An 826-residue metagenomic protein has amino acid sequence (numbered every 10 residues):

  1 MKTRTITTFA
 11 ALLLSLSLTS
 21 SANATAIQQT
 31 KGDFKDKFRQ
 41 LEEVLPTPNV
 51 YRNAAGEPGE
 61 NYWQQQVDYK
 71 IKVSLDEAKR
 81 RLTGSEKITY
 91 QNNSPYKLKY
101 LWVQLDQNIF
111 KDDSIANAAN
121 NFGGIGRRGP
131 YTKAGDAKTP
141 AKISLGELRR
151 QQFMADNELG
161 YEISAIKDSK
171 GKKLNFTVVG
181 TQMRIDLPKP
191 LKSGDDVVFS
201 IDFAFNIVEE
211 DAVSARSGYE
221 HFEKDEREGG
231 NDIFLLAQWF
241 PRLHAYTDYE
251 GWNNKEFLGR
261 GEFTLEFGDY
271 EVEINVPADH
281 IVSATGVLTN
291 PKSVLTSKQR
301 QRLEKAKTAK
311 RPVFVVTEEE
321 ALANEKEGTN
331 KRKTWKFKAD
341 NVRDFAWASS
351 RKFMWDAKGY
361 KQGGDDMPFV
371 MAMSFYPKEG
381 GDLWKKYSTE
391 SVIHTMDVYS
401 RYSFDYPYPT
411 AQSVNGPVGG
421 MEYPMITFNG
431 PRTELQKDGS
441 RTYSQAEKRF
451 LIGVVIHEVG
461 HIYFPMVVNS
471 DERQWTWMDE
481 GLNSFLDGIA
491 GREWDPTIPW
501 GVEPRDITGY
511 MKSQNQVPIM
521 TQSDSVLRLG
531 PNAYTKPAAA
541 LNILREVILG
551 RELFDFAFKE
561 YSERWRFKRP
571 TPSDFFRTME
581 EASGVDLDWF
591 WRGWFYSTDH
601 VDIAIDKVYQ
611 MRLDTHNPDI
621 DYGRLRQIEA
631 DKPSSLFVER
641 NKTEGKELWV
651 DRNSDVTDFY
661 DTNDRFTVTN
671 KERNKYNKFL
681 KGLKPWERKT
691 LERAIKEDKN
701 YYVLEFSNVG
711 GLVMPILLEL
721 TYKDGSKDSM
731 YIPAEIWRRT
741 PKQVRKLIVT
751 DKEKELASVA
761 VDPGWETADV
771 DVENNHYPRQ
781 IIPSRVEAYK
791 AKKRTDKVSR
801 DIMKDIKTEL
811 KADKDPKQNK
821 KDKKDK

Functional and structural regions predicted by a protein language model:
A26-I27, K31-G32, R81, Q91 (+8 more regions): A surface-exposed beta-strand-loop module
I27-Q104: Early extracytoplasmic/domain-onset interaction patches
Q28-R52, V67, F337, D365-K684: Hydrophobic alpha-helical and helix-loop surface patches within well-folded domains that function as non-catalytic
A78, R566-K826: Beta/coil-rich, acidic/histidine-enriched accessory regions frequently appended to metallopeptidases
E86-I88, N92, L105-Q107, D195-E209 (+3 more regions): Short, hydrophobic/aromatic-enriched beta-strand segments in well-ordered soluble domains
T89-N108, N120, G135-N157, L258-E262 (+3 more regions): Surface-exposed beta-strand/loop patches in extracellular or lumenal glycoproteins
D113-K133, A204-Y270, P291, K358 (+1 more regions): Glycine/proline-rich low-complexity spacer/linker segments in large multi-domain proteins
Q238-W252, L258-I456, T508: Hydrophobic helix-coil surface modules that form long, contiguous segments used for peptide/substrate interaction
